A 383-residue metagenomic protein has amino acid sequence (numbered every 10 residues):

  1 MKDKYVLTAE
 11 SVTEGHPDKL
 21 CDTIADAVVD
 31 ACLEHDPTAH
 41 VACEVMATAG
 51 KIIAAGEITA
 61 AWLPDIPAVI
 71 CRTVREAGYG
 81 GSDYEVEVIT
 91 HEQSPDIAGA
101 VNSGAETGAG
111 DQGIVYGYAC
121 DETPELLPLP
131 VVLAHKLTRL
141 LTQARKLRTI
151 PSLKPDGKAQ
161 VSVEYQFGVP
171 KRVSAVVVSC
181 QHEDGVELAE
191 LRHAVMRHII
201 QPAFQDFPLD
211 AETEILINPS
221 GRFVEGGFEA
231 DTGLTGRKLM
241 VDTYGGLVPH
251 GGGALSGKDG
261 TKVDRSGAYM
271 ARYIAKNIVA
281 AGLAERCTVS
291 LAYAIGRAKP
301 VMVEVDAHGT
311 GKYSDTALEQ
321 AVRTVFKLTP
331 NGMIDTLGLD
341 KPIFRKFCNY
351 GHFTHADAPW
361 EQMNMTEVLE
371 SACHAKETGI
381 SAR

Functional and structural regions predicted by a protein language model:
M1-H40, A375: N-terminal, positively charged regions that mediate nucleic acid binding
V6-T13, K51-T59, V115, A119-D121 (+4 more regions): Short glycine-rich or small-residue beta-strand-to-loop segments that form or flank ligand, phosphate, metal/Fe-S
T8, G50, A68, R75 (+2 more regions): Glycine-rich, mobile lid/loop segments that gate access to catalytic sites or pores
E10-V12, H16-C21, T107-T123, V224-V248 (+2 more regions): Conserved phosphate/anionic-ligand binding catalytic regions in large, soluble enzymes, centered on
A39-C43, G157-V163, T213-I217, L283-A294: A short glycine-rich, hydrophobically flanked beta-strand micro-motif that places a catalytic Asp/Glu for divalent metal
A42-A61, I295-K299: Short, charge-patterned binding micro-sites
T48, R286, Y293-R383: Internal helix-turn-beta structural module
V186-A280: Glycine-rich anion/phosphate-binding loop at the beta-strand->alpha-helix junction
